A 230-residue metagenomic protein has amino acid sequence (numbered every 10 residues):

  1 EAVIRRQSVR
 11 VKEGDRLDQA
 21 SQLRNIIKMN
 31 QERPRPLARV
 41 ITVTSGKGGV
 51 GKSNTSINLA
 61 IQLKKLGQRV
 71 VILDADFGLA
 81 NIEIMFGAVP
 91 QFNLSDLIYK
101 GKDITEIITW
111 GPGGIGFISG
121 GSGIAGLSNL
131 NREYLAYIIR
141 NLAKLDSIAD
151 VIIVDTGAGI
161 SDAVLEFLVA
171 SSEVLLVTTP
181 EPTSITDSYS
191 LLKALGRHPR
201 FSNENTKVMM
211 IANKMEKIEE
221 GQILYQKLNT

Functional and structural regions predicted by a protein language model:
E1-K47: Extreme N-terminal, non-catalytic leader segments that precede Walker-type/kinase nucleotide-binding cores
Q19, T55, G78, P90-N93 (+10 more regions): Helical mechanochemical/support elements of P-loop NTPase systems and associated helical scaffolds
P36-A38, K65, G111: Primarily NTPase-proximal linker/entry elements flanking Walker-type ATP/GTP-binding cores
V40-I104: Walker A/P-loop NTP-binding active-site region of P-loop NTPases, recognizing the glycine-rich GxxxxGKT/S
S45, D74, S119-S122, T156 (+2 more regions): Flexible glycine-/small-residue-rich
A75-S147: P-loop/Walker-type NTP enzyme "switch/lid" segment
V151, T156-T230: Conserved catalytic-core segment of NTP-binding enzymes
